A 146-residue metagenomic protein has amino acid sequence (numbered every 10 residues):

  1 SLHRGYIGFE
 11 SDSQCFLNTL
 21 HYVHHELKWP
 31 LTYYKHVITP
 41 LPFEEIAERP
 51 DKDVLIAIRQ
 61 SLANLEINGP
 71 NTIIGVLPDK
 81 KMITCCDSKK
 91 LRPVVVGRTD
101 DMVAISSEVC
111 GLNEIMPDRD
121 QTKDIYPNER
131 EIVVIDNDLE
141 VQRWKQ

Functional and structural regions predicted by a protein language model:
S1-Q146: Conserved short alpha-helical segments that host acidic/polar catalytic motifs at enzyme active sites
